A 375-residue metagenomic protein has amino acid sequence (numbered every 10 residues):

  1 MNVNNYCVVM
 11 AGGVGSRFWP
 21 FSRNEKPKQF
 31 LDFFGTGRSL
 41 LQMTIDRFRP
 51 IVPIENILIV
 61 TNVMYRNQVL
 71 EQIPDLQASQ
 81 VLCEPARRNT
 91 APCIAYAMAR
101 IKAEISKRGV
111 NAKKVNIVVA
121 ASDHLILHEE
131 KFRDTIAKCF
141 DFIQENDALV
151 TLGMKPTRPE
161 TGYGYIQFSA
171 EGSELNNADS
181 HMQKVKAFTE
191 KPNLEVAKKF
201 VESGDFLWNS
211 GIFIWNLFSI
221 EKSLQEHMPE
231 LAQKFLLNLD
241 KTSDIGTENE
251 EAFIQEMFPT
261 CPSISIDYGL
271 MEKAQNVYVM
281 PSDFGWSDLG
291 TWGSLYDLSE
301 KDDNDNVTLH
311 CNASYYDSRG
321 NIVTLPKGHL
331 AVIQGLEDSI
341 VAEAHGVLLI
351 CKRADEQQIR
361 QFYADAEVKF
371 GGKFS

Functional and structural regions predicted by a protein language model:
M1-V9, S16-N24, G35-A121, L127-R133 (+3 more regions): Conserved N-terminal catalytic core of the sugar/cofactor nucleotidyltransferase
V3-N4, L217-S375: Left-handed beta-helix
V9-A11, V60, V118-A121, T151-K155 (+2 more regions): Short beta-strand segments
L41, A97, D123, I166 (+3 more regions): Residue-level signal for inorganic ion chemistry
R87-P92, R158-E160, L194-V196, W286-S287: A short acidic, often aromatic-flanked loop/helix-cap motif at beta-alpha or helix-coil junctions that lines enzyme
V118, F213, D288: Residues that recognize and position ribonucleotide moieties
I126-I245, A252-Q255, Y278, R353: Conserved core of the sugar-phosphate nucleotidyltransferase
